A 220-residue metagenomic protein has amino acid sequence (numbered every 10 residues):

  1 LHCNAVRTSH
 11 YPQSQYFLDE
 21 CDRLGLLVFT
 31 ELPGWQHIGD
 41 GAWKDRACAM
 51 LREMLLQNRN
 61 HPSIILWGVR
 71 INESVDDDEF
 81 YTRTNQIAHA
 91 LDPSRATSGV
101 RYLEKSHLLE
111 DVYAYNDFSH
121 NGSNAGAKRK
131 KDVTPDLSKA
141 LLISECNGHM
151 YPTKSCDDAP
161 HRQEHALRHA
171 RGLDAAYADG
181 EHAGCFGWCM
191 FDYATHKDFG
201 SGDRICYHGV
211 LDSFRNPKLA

Functional and structural regions predicted by a protein language model:
H2: Phosphate-binding active sites in nucleotide-utilizing proteins
A5-L219: Substrate-binding/catalytic cleft of secreted carbohydrate-active enzymes, primarily glycoside hydrolases
